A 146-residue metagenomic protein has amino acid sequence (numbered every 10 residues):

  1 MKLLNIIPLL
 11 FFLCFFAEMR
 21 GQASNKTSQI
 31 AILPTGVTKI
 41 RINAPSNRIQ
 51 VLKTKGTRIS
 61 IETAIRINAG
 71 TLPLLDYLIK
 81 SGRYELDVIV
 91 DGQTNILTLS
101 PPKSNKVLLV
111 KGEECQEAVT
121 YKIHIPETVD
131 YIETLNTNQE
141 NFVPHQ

Functional and structural regions predicted by a protein language model:
M1-K26: Bacterial Sec-dependent N-terminal signal peptides
Q22-G36, R48-N136, E140-H145: Acidic (Asp/Glu) and glycine-rich low-complexity loops/linkers that are typically intrinsically disordered
I40-N43: Active-site alpha-helical segments that house and flank conserved acidic catalytic motifs for diphosphate chemistry
